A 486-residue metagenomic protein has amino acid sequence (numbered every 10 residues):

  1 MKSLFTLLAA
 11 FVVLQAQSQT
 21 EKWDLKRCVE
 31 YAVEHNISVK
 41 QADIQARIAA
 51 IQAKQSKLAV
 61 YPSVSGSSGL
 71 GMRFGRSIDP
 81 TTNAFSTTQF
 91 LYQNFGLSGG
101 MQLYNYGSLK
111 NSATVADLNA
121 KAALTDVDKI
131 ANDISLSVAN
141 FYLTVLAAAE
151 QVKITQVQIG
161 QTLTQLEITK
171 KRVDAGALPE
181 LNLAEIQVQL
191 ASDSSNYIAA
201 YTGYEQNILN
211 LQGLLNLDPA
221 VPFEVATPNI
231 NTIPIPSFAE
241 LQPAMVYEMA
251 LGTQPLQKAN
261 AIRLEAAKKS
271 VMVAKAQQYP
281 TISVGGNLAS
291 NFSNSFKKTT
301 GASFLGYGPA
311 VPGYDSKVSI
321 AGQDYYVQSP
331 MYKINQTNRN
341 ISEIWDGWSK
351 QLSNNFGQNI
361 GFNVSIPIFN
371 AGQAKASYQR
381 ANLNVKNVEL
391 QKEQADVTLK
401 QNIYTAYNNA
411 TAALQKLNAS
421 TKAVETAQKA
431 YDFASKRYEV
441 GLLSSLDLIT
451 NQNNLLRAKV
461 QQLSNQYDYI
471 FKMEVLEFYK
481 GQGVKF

Functional and structural regions predicted by a protein language model:
M1-L25, N36, V484-F486: Bacterial Sec-dependent N-terminal signal peptides
S18-G69, G75, P219, A226-M272 (+2 more regions): Bacterial Sec-pathway N-terminal export signals of envelope proteins
K40-I44, K57-L58, Q89, L103-A131 (+5 more regions): Sec/SRP-type N-terminal targeting helices
I44, L58, S195-L217, T421-Q482: Short segments within alpha-helical structural elements
L70-F74, L103, L288-F292, I366-I368 (+2 more regions): Transmembrane beta-strands of outer-membrane beta-barrel pores
F74, P219, F296-G306, N340-I344 (+1 more regions): Acidic, low-complexity, intrinsically disordered peripheral segments
Q93-G99, V246, Q358-V364: Hydrophobic, lipid-facing positions within transmembrane beta-strands of outer-membrane proteins
D133-M249, N409, A413, F433 (+1 more regions): Periplasmic alpha-helical coiled-coil/stalk elements that build and connect Gram-negative outer-membrane
